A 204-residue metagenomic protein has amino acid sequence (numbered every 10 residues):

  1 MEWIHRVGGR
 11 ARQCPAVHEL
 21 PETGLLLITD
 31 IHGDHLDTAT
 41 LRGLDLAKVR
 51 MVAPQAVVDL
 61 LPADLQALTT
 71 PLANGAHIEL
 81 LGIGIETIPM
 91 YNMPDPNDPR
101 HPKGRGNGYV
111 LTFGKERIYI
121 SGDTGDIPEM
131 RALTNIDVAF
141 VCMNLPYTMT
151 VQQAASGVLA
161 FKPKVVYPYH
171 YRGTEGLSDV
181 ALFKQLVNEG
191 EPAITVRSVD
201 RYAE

Functional and structural regions predicted by a protein language model:
M1-I31, T38-G43, P94-P96, T124-A132: Pre-active-site segment of Zn-dependent metallo-hydrolases
C14-I78: Active-site HxH/HxHxD metal-binding segment of metal-dependent hydrolases
E22-D34, V52-Q55, Y119-G122, A139-N144 (+2 more regions): Active-site neighborhood of phospho(di)ester-bond hydrolases with catalytic His/Asp-centered motifs
H32-L36, V58-L61, A76-E79, M93-D95 (+4 more regions): Active-site environment of divalent metal-dependent phosphoester hydrolases
A39-L44, L60, D64-L65, E129-A132 (+2 more regions): A short acidic, amphipathic alpha-helical/loop segment
R50, L65-I83, A155, L159-E204: Binuclear metal-ion centers of metallo-dependent hydrolases, dominated by the metallo-beta-lactamase
A67-L111: Hydrophobic, well-structured mid-protein blocks that either form specific transmembrane helices
N92-A160: Active-site-proximal loop/helix segments of hydrolase catalytic cores
